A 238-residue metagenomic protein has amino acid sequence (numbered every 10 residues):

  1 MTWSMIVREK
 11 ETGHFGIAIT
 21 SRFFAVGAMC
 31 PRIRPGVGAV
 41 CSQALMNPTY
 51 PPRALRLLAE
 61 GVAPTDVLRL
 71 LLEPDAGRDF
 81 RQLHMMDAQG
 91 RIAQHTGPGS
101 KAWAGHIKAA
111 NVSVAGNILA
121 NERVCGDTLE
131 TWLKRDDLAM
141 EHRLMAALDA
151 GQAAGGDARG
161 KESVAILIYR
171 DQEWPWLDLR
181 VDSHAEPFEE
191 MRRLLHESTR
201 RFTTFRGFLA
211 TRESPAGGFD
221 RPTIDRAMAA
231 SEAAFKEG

Functional and structural regions predicted by a protein language model:
M1-G238: N-terminal nucleophile
